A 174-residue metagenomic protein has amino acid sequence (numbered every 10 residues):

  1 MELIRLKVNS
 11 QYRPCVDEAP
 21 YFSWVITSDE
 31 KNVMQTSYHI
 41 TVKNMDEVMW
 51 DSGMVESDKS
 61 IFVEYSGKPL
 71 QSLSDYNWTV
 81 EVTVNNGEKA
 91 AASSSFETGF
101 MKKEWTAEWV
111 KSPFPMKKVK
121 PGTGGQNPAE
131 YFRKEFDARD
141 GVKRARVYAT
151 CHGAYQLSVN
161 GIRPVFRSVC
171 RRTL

Functional and structural regions predicted by a protein language model:
M1-E30, S95-K102: Pro/Thr/Ser/Gly-rich low-complexity, intrinsically disordered linker/stalk tracts
E18-F22, F132, K143-A145: Structural beta-strand segments of beta-rich domains
F22, T36-I40, Y155-L157: Short beta-strand elements bearing conserved aromatic residues within extracellular beta-rich modules
V33-D75, E81, N85-A90, T106-P113: Recognizes extended acidic, P/S/T-rich segments that occur within or adjacent to Ig-like beta-sandwich modules
F62-L73, V159-L174: Beta-strand-rich ligand-recognition modules
E97-T123: Low-complexity, Pro/Ser/Thr- and charge-rich linker/hinge segments at domain boundaries
Q126-A138: Short beta-strands within extracellular/lumenal beta-sheet-rich domains
F136-R139, K143-G161: Aromatic-lined ligand-binding clefts that engage carbohydrates, nucleic acids, or primary amines
